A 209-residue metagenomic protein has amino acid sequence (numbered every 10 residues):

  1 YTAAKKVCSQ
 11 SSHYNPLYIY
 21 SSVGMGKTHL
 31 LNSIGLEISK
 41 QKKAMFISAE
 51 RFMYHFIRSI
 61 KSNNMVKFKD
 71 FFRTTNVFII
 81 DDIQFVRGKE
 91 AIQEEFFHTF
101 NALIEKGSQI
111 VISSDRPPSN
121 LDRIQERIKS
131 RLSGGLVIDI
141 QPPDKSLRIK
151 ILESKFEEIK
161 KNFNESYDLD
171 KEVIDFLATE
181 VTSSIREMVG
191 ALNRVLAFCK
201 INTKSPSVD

Functional and structural regions predicted by a protein language model:
Y1-L17: Pre-Walker A (pre-P-loop) alpha-helix and adjacent loop at the N terminus of AAA/AAA+ ATPase modules, a conserved
S12-N32: Walker A/P-loop nucleotide-binding motif
K42-V77, R87-E90: Short glycine-rich substrate-engagement loop in P-loop NTPases that contacts/grips substrate
F46-I47, I79-D81, Q109-D115: Structural recognition of the conserved hydrophobic beta-strand(s) that form the central parallel beta-sheet of P-loop
I57-K61, P118-G134: Short regulatory helix/loop adjacent to the ATP-binding pocket of P-loop NTPases
D122, G135-R148: Conserved AAA+ ATPase "SRH/arginine-finger" region at the nucleotide-binding site
E153-E157, E172-T179, R186-I201: C-terminal helical "lid" of AAA+/P-loop NTPase domains
E165-E180, V208: Short conserved motifs of the RecA-like P-loop NTPase core
